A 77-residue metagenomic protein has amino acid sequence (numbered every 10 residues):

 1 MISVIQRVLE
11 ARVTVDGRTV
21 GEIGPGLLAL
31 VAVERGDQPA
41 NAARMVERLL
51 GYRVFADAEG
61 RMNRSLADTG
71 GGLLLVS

Functional and structural regions predicted by a protein language model:
M1-L75: Short Lys/Arg-rich amphipathic alpha-helical segments
